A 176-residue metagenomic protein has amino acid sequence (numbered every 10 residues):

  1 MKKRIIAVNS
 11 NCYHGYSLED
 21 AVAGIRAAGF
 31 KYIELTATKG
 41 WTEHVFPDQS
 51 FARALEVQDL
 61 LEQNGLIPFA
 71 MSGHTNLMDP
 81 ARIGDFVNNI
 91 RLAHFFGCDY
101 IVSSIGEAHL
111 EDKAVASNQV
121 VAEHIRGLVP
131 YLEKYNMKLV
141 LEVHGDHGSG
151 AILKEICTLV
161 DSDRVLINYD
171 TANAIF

Functional and structural regions predicted by a protein language model:
M1-Y100, E123-R126, A151, S162: N-terminal pre-domain/capping segments
K3-V8, Y32, T36, R126-F176: Acidic/histidine-rich catalytic cores of soluble enzymes
C12-H14, A37-K39, H74-L77, I105-H109 (+2 more regions): Active-site-proximal loop/turn and secondary-structure-junction residues that shape catalytic pockets, frequently
D20, D112, R164-I167: Secondary-structure transition/capping residues
A93-A114, Y135-H147: Active-site groove signature of glycoside hydrolases
E111-R126: Glycine/proline-rich, positively charged, aromatic-decorated active-site loop/lid region on the catalytic face
